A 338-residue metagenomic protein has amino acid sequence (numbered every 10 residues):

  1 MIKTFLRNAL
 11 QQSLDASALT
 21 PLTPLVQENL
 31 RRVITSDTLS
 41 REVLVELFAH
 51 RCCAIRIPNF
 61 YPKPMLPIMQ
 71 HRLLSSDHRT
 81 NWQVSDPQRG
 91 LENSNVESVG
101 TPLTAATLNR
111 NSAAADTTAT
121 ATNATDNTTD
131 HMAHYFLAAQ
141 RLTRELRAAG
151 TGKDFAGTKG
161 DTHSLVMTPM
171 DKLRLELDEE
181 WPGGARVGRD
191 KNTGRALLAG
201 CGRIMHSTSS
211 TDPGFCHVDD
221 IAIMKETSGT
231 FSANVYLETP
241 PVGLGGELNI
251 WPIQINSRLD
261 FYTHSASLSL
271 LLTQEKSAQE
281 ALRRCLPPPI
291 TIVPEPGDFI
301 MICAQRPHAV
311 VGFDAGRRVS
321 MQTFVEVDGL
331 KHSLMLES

Functional and structural regions predicted by a protein language model:
M1-A156, T162-S164: N-terminal auxiliary "cap/dimerization" subdomain that precedes the catalytic jelly-roll/cupin core of mononuclear
C52-A54, L197-A199, S228-N234, G245 (+2 more regions): Extracellular structured ligand-interaction cores
V166-P241, F324: Conserved double-stranded beta-helix
T208-I290: Catalytic core of non-heme Fe(II) oxygenases with the double-stranded beta-helix
F231-V235, G316-S333: A short hydrophobic beta-strand segment most commonly corresponding to one strand of the jelly-roll/cupin
N249-P252, K276, F324-S338: Double-stranded beta-helix
I290, P307-D314: Short beta-strand His + acidic residue motifs that chelate non-heme Fe in jelly-roll/DSBH and cupin folds
I292-P307: Conserved metal-binding segment of the jelly-roll/cupin
